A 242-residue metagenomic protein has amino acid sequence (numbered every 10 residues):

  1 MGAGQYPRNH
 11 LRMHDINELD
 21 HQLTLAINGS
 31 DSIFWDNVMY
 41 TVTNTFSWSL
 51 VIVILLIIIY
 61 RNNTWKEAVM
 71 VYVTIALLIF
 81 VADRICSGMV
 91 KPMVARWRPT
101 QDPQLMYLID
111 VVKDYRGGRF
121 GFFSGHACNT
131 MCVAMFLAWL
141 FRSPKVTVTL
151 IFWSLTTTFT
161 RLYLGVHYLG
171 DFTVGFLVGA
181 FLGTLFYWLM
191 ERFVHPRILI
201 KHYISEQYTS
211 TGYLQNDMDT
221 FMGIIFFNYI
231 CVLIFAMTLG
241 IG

Functional and structural regions predicted by a protein language model:
G4-L50, C86-R116, F235-G242: N-terminal transmembrane-helix/juxtamembrane module of multi-pass inner/ER membrane proteins
T43-R61, V73, H126-N129: Hydrophobic alpha-helical transmembrane segments
L50-I59, A76-L77, G223-M237: Hydrophobic core of alpha-helical transmembrane segments in multi-pass integral membrane proteins
L55, V81-V90, L182-M190: Alpha-helical membrane-inserting segments
I57-I85, T147-V148: Interfacial segments of alpha-helical transmembrane regions
N62-K66, M89, M93-R98, F141 (+2 more regions): Membrane-interfacial segments
V73-M93, I230-F235: N-terminal signal-anchor transmembrane alpha helix
D110-G242: Membrane-embedded catalytic cores of phosphoryl/pyrophosphoryl-handling enzymes
